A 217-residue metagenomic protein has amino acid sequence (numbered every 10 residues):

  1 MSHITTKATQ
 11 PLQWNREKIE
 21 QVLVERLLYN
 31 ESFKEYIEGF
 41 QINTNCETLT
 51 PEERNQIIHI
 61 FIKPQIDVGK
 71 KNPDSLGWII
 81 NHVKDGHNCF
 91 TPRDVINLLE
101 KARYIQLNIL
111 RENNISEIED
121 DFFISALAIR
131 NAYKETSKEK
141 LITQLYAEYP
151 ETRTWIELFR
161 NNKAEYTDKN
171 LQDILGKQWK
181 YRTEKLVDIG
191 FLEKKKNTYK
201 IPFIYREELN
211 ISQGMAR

Functional and structural regions predicted by a protein language model:
M1-K71: The catalytic "switch" region of P-loop NTPases
Q56-R217: C-terminal leucine-rich, beta-strand-based interaction scaffolds used for sensing/assembly
